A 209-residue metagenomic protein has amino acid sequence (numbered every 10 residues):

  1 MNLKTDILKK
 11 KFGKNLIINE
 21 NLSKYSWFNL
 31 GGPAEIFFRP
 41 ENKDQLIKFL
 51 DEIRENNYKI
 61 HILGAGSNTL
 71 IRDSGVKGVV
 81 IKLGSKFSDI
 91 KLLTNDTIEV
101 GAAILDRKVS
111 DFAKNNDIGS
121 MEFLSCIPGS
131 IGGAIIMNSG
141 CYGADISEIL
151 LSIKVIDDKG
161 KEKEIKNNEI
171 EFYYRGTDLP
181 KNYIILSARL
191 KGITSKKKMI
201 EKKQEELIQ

Functional and structural regions predicted by a protein language model:
N2-I131: Anion-binding (especially nucleotide phosphate/pyrophosphate-binding) glycine-rich loop and adjoining beta-alpha core
L16, L22, F28, I90 (+7 more regions): Short clusters of hydrophobic/aromatic residues that line enzyme substrate/ligand-binding pockets
I17-I18, T69, I156-D157, E162-Q209: Phosphate/pyrophosphate- and phosphate-bearing ligand-binding catalytic cores of soluble enzymes
G32, F38-K43, L70-S88, I136-K166 (+1 more regions): Structural signature of FAD isoalloxazine-binding scaffolds in flavoprotein oxidoreductases
R39, K82, G101, L124 (+4 more regions): Residues in well-ordered beta-strands of folded domains
L92-T97, G101, D106-R107, G119-S120 (+2 more regions): Contiguous, small/hydrophobic- and glycine-enriched helical/loop subdomains that border and often "cap" functional
D106, S110, L124, P128 (+5 more regions): Hydrophobic, well-ordered secondary-structure segments
A113, I131, I135-S139, K154-D157 (+2 more regions): Short, well-ordered alpha-helical segments in soluble proteins
